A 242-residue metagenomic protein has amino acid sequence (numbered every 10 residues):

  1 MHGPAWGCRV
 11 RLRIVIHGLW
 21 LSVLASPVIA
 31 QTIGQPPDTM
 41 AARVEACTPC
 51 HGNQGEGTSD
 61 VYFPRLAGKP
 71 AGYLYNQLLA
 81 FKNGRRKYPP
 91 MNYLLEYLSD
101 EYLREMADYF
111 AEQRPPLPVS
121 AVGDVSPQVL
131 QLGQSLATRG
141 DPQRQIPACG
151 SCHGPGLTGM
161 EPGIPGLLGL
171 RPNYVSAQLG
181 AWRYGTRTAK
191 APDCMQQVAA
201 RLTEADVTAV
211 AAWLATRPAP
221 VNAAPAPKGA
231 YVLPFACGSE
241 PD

Functional and structural regions predicted by a protein language model:
M1-L12: N-terminal secretory signal peptides that target proteins for export/translocation
R11-L21: Sec-dependent signal peptide recognition, specifically the positively charged N-region followed immediately by
A25-P27: N-terminal signal peptide c-region/cleavage motif recognized by signal peptidases
Q31-V44, N53-E56, R86-E96, D100-T158 (+1 more regions): Flexible coil segments in periplasmic/lumen-exposed cytochrome c-class electron-transfer proteins
S59-R65, E161-G166: Short cysteine/histidine-rich zinc-coordinating motifs and their immediately flanking basic loops
G68-A71, Q77, P165, L170-R171 (+1 more regions): Extracellular/lumenal glycan-associated surfaces
